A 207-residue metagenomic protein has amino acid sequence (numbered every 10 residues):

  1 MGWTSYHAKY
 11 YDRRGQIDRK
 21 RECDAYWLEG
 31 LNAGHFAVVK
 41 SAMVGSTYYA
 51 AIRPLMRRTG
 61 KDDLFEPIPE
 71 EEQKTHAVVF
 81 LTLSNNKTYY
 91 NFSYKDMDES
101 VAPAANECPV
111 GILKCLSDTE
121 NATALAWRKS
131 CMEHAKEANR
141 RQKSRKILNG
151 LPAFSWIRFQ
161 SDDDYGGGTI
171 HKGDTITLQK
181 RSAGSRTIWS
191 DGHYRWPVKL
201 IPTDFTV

Functional and structural regions predicted by a protein language model:
M1, K143, T206-V207: Short intrinsically disordered terminal tails
M1-C23, W27: Short, extreme N-terminal segment that most often corresponds to the first beta-strand
T4, L151-A153, K180-R186: A short, compositionally biased
R21-L83, Y165-I176, K180: Amphipathic, interaction-prone secondary-structure segments
Y48-Y49, D62-D63, H76-A77, N86-F92 (+2 more regions): Hydrophobic residues embedded in beta-strands of well-ordered beta-sheets
Y90-N139, R186-V207: Intrinsically disordered, low-complexity, charged/polar segments
N121-D164: Mixed-charge, Lys/Arg-rich low-complexity intrinsically disordered regions
Q160-L200: Basic/aromatic-rich interaction segments and small domains that mediate binding to polyanionic partners
